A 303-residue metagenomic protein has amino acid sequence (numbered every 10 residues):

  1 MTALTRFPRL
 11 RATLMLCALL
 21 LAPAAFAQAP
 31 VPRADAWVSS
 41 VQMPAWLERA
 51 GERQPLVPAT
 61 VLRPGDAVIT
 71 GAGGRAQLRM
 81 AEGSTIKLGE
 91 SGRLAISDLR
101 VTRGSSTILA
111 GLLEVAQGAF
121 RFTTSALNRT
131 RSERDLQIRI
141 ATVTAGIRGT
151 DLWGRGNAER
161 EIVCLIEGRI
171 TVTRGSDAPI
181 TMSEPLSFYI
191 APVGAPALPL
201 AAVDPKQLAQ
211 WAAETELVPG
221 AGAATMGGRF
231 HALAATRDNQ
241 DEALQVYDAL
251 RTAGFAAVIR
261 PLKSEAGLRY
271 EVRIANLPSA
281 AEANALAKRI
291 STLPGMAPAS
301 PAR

Functional and structural regions predicted by a protein language model:
M1-R9: N-terminal secretory signal peptides that target proteins for export/translocation
A12-P23: Bacterial N-terminal signal peptides
Q28, D238-R303: Extracytoplasmic
Q28-G73, L78-R169, T173-S187, P192-G227: Flexible, surface-exposed loop/linker segments and immediately adjacent secondary-structure boundaries
V68, I138, A232, A257-I259 (+1 more regions): Hydrophobic beta-strand residues in large extracellular and virion-surface proteins
G227-E242: Short, solvent-exposed beta-strand/turn patches at coil↔beta or beta↔helix junctions that act as interaction loops
